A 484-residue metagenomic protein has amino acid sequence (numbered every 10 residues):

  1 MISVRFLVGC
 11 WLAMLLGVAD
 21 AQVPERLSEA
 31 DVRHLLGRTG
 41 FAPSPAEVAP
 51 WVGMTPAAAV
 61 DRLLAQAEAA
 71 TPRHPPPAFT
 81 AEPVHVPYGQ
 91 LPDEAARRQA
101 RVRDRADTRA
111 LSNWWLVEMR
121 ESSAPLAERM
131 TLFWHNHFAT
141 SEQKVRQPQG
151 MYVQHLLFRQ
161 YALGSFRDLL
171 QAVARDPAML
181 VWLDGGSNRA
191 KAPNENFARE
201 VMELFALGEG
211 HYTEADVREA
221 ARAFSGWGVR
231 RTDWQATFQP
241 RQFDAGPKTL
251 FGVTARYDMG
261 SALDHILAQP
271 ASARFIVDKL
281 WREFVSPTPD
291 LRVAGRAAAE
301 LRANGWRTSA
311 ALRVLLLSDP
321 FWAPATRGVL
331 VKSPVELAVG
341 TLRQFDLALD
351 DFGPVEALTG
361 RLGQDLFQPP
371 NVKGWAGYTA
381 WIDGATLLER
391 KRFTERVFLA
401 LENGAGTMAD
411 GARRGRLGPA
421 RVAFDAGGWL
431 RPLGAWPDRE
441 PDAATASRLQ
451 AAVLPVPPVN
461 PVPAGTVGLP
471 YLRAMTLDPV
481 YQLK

Functional and structural regions predicted by a protein language model:
R5-G17: Bacterial N-terminal signal peptides
A19-A21: Boundary at the C-terminal end of the N-terminal hydrophobic targeting segment
V23-P45, A273, V277-N304, R313-K484: Flexible, low-complexity segments enriched for small/polar residues
E29-D31, T55, F166, A174: Extracytoplasmic
G40, E68, F138, E142 (+4 more regions): Short alpha-helix boundary/capping elements
P43-Y161: N-terminal accessory alpha/beta regions
V52, L64, V173, L315-D319 (+1 more regions): A general structural motif at alpha-helix termini
A95-R97, D104, T108-W115, Q147-A357: Active-site substrate-binding loop specific to GH73 endo-beta-N-acetylglucosaminidase modules in bacterial autolysins
